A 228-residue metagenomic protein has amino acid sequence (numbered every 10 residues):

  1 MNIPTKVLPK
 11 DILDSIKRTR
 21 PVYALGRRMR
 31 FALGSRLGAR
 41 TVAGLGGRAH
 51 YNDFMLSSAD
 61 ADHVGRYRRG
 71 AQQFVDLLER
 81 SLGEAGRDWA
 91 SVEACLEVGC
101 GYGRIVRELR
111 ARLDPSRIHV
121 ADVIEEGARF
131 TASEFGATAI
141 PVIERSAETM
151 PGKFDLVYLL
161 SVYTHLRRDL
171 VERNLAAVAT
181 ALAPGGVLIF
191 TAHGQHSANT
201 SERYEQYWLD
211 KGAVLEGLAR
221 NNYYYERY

Functional and structural regions predicted by a protein language model:
N2-L96, G101-T149, R168-R173, V187-Y228: Class I (Rossmann-like) S-adenosyl-L-methionine-dependent methyltransferase catalytic domain, capturing the SAM-binding
V92, F154-D155: Local beta-strand N-terminus motif with an aromatic residue
Y158: A conserved beta-strand element that flanks and buttresses the S-adenosyl-L-methionine
S161-V162: Short catalytic micro-motifs in class I SAM-dependent methyltransferases
E172-P184: A short glycine-rich, Lys/Arg-flanked "PGG" loop and its adjoining helix->strand segment in the class I
